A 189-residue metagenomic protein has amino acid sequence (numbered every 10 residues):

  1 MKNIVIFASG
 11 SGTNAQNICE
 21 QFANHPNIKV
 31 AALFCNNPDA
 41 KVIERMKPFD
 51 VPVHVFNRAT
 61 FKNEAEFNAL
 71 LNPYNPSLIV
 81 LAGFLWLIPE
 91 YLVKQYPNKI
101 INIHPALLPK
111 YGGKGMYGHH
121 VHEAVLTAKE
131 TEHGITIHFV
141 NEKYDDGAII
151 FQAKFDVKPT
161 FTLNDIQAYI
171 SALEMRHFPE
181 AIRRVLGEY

Functional and structural regions predicted by a protein language model:
M1-Y189: One-carbon transfer enzymes
